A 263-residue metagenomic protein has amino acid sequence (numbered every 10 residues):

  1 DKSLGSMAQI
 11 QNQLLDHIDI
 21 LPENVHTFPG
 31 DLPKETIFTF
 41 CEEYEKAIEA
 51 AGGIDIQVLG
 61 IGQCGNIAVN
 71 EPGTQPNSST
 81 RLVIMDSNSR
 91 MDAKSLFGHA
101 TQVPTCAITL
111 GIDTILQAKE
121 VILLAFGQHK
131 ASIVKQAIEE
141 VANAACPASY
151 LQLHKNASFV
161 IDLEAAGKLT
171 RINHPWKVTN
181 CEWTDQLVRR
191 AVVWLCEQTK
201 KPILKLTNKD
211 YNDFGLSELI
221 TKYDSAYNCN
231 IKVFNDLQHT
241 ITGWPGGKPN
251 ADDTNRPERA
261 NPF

Functional and structural regions predicted by a protein language model:
K2-H26, D31-P249, D253: Conserved phosphate- and dinucleotide-binding cores of soluble alpha/beta proteins, encompassing both enzyme active
A251-P262: N-terminal low-complexity segments that are often proline-rich with Ser/Thr-Pro
